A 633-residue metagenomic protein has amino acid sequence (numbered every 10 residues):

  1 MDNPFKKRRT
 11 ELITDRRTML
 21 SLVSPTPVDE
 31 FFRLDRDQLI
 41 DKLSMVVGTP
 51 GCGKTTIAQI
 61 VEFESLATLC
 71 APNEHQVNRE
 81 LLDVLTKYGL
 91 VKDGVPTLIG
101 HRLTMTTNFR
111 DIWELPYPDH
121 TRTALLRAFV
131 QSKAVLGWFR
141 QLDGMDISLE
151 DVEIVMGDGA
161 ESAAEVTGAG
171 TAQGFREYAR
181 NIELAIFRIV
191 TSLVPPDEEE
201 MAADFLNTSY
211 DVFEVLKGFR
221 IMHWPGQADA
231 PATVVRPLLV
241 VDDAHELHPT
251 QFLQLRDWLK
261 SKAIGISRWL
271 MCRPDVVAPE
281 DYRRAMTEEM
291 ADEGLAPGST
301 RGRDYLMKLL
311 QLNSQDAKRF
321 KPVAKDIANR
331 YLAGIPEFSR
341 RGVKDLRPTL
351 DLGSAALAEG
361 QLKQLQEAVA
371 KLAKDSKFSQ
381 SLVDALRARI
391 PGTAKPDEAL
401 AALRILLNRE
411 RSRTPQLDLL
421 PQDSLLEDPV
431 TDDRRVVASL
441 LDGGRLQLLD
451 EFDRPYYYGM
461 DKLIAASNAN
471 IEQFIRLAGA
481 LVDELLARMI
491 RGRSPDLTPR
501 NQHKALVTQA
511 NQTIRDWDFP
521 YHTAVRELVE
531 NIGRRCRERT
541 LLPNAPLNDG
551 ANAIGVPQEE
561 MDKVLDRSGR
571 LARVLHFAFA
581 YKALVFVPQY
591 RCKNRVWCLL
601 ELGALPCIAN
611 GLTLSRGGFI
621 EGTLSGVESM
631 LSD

Functional and structural regions predicted by a protein language model:
M1-T106, L115, S261: Walker A/P-loop-proximal flanking segment of P-loop NTPase domains
Q59-E62, V135, F252-K260, K325 (+5 more regions): Short, well-ordered alpha-helical packing segments
I60-W224, E288, D292-P396, L400 (+1 more regions): P-loop NTPase nucleotide-binding core
V215-V235, H248-Y456, M460, L497-E527 (+1 more regions): The catalytic "switch" region of P-loop NTPases
D242-D243: Walker B catalytic acidic pair
E246-L247, Q473: Residues immediately C-terminal
F378-D633: C-terminal leucine-rich, beta-strand-based interaction scaffolds used for sensing/assembly
